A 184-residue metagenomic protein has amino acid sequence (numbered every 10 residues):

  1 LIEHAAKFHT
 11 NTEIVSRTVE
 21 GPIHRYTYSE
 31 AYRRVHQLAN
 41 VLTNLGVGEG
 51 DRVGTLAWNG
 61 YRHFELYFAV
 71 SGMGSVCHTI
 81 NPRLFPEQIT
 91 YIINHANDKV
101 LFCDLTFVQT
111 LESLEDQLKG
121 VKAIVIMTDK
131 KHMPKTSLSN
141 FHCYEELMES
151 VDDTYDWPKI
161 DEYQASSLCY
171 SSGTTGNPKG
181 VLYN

Functional and structural regions predicted by a protein language model:
L1-E3, N44-L45, G72-E149, I160: Structural core segment of the AMP-binding/adenylate-forming
L1-V15, R33: A short N-terminal helical cap/helix-turn-helix that marks the beginning of AMP-binding/adenylate-forming
T10-T12, V125, N140-H142, E149-Y170 (+1 more regions): Conserved pre-ATP/AMP-binding loop-to-beta segment of ANL
I14-F68, F85-T90, N140-E146: Conserved AMP-binding/adenylate-forming core of the ANL superfamily
R25-S29, S166-N184: Conserved AMP-binding A3 loop
H36-N40, W58, N94-N97, T106 (+1 more regions): Solvent-exposed alpha-helix faces
V53, V70, L101, A165 (+1 more regions): Conserved S/T- and glycine-rich ATP-binding loop of Class I adenylate-forming
